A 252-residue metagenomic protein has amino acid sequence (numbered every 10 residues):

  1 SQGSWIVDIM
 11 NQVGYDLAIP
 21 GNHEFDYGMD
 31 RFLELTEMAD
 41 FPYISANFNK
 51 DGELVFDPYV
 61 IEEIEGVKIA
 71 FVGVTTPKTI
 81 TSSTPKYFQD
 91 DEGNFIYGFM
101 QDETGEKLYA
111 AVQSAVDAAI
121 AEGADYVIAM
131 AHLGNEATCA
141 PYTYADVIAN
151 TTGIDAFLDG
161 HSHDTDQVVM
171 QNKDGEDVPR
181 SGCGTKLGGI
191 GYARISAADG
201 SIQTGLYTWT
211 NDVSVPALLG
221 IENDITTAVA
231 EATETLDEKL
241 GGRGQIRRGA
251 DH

Functional and structural regions predicted by a protein language model:
S1-D212: Acidic, metal/ion-coordinating pockets
I80-T81, S196-H252: A short C-terminal boundary segment appended to hydrolase-like catalytic domains
